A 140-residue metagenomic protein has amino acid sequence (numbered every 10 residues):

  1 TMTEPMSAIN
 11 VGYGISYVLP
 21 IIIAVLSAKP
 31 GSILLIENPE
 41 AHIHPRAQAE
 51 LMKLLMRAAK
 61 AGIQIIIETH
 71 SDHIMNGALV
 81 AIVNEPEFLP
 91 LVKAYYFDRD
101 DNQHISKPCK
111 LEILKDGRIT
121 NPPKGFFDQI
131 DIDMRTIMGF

Functional and structural regions predicted by a protein language model:
T1-F140: Switch/communication elements of ASCE P-loop NTPase nucleotide-binding domains
